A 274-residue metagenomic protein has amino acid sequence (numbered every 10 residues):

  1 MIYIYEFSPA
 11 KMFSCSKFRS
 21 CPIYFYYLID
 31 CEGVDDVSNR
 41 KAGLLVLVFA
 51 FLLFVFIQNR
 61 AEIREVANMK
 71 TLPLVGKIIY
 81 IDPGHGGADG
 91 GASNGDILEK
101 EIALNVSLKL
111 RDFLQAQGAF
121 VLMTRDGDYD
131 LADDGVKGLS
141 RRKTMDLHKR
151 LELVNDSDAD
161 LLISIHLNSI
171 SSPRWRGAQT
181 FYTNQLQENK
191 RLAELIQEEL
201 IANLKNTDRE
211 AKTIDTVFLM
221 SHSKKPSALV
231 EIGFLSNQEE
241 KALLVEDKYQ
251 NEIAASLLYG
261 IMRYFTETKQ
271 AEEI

Functional and structural regions predicted by a protein language model:
I2-I274: Catalytic-site microenvironment of enzymes that process N-acetyl-hexosamine-containing cell-wall polysaccharides
